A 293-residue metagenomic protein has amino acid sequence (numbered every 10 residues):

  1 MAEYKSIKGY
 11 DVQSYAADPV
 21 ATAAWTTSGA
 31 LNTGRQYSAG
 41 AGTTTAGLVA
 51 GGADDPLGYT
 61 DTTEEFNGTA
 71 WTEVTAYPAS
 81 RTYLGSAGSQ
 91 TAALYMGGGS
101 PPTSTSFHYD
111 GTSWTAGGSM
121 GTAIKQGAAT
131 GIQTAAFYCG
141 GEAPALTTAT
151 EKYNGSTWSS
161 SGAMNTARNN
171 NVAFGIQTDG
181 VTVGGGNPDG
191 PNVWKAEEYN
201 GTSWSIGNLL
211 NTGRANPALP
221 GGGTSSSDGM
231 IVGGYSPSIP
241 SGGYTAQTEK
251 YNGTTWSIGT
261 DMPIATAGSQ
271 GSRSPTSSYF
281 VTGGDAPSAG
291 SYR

Functional and structural regions predicted by a protein language model:
M1-R293: Polar, enzyme-active/binding microenvironments
